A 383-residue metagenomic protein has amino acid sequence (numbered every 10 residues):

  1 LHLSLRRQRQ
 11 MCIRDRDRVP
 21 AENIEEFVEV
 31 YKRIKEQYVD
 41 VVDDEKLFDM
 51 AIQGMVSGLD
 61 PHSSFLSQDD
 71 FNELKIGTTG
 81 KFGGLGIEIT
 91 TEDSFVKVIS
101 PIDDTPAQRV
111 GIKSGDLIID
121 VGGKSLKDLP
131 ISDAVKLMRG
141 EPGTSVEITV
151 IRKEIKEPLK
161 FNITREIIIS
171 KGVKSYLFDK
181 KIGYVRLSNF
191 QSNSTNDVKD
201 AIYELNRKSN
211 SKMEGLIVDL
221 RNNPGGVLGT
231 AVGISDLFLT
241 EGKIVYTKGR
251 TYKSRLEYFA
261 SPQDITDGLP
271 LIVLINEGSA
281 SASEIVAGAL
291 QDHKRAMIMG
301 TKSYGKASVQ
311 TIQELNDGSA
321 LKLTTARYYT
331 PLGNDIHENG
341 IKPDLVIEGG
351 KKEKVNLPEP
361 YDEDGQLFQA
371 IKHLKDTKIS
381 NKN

Functional and structural regions predicted by a protein language model:
L1-I13: Single conserved hydrophobic/aromatic residue that forms the stacking wall/gate of nucleotide- or nucleobase-binding
R14, E29-Q37, K180-G183, G349-K351: Acidic/histidine-rich, surface-exposed loop or edge segments in extracytoplasmic proteins
R18-N23, K35-V39, D43-D44, K97-S100 (+2 more regions): Cleft-lining beta-strand/loop regions that shape enzyme active-site pockets
V30, A51, I87, I148 (+5 more regions): Residue-level signature of catalytic and energy-coupling elements of molecular machines, predominantly ATP/GTP-dependent
Y38-K97, S145-E147, I151-N162, S170-V173 (+1 more regions): Extended, small/polar residue-biased N-terminal targeting/export presequences and adjacent propeptide/linker tracts
D317, L321-A326: Short acidic, Pro/Gly- and aromatic-enriched capping/linker segments at domain boundaries
A320, L332-N383: Conserved functional hotspot residues or short segments at active or partner-binding sites across diverse domains
